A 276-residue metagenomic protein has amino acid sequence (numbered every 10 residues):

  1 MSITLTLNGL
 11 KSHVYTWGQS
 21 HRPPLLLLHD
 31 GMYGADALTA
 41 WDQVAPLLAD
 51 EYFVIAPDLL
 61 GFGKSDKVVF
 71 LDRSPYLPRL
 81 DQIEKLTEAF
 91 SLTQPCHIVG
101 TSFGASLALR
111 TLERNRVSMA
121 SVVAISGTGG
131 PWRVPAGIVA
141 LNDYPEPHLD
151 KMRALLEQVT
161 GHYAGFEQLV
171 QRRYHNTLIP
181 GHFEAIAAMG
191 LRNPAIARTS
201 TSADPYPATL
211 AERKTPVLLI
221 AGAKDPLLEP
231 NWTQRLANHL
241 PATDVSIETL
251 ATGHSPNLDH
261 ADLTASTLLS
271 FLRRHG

Functional and structural regions predicted by a protein language model:
L10-D66: Conserved HGGG/HGGXW glycine-rich cap/lid loop of the alpha/beta-hydrolase fold
A56-V99, S266: Active-site loop/oxyanion-hole signature of alpha/beta-hydrolase fold enzymes
L109-E113, M119-R153: Flexible "cap/lid" loop of the alpha/beta hydrolase fold
R133, L149-A211: Conserved alpha/beta-hydrolase catalytic His-Asp/Glu region
Y206, E229-N238: Short alpha-helix in the alpha/beta-hydrolase fold that links the catalytic acid
R213, L219-A221: Short beta-strand/loop motif that positions the catalytic acidic residue of the alpha/beta-hydrolase fold
K224-L228: Acidic catalytic loop of the alpha/beta-hydrolase fold
T243-G276: Catalytic active-site module of serine/aspartate enzymes centered on a nucleophile-bearing elbow/loop
